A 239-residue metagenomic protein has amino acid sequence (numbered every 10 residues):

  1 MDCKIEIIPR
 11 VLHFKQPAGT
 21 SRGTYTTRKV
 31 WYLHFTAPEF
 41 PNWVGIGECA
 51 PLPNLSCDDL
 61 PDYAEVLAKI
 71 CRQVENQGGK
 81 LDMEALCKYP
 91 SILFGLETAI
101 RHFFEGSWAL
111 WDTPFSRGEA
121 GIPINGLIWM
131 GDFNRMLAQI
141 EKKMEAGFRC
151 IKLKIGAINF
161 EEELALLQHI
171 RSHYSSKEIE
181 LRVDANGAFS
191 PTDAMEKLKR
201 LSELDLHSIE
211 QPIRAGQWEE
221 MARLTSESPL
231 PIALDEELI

Functional and structural regions predicted by a protein language model:
M1-L181, N186-A188, M195, K199-E203: N-terminal capping/lid subdomain adjacent to the active-site entrance of alpha/beta enzymes
F133, P191, Q217-M221: Short, well-ordered alpha-helical microsegments
E180, L206-H207, P231: Hydrophobic "anchor" residues on beta-strands that sit immediately upstream of conserved functional sites
A185, I213, E236: Active-site proximal loops enriched in glycine and acidic residues that flank catalytic Cys/His/Asp and coordinate
D205-G216: A short, conserved beta-to-alpha structural element at the edge of catalytic cores that scaffolds binding
G216-I239: Catalytic alpha/beta core domains of metabolic enzymes, predominantly
